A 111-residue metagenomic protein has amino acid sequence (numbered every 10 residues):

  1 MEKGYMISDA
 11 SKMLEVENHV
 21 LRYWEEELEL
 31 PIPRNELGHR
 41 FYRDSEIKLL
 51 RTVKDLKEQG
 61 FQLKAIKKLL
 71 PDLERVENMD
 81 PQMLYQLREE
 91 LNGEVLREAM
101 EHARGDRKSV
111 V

Functional and structural regions predicted by a protein language model:
M1-P71: Basic helix-turn-helix/winged-helix DNA-binding cores and closely related short helical interaction motifs
S45-K48, T52-R104: Charged, helix-prone or intrinsically disordered regulatory segments positioned adjacent to compact structured domains
K108-V111: Conserved small/polar residues in nucleotide/adenosyl-binding loops
